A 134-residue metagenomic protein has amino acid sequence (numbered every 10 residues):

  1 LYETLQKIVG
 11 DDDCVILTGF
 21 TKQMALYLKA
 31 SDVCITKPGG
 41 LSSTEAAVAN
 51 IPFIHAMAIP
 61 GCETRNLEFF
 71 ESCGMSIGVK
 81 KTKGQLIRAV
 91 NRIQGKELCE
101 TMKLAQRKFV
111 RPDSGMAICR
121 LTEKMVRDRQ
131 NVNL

Functional and structural regions predicted by a protein language model:
L1-S31: Donor-nucleotide binding loops and adjacent catalytic segments primarily of GT-B fold Leloir glycosyltransferases
Y2-E3, T64-L67: Short, surface-exposed alpha-helical segments at coil->helix boundaries
G10-D12, V48, C73: Short, well-ordered coil/turn elements that cap or connect secondary structure elements
I16, S76-G78: Structural signal for short hydrophobic segments within the conserved structured cores of catalytic domains across
Q23-R65: A donor-sugar binding/catalytic signature common to diverse glycosyltransferases and related nucleotide-sugar
E71-G74, K81-L98: C-terminal "capping" alpha-helix adjacent to the active site of nucleotide-linked donor transferases in cell-envelope
L98-P112: A short, well-ordered alpha-helix in the C-terminal region of glycosyltransferases
F109-L134: C-terminal alpha-helical cap of glycosyltransferases
